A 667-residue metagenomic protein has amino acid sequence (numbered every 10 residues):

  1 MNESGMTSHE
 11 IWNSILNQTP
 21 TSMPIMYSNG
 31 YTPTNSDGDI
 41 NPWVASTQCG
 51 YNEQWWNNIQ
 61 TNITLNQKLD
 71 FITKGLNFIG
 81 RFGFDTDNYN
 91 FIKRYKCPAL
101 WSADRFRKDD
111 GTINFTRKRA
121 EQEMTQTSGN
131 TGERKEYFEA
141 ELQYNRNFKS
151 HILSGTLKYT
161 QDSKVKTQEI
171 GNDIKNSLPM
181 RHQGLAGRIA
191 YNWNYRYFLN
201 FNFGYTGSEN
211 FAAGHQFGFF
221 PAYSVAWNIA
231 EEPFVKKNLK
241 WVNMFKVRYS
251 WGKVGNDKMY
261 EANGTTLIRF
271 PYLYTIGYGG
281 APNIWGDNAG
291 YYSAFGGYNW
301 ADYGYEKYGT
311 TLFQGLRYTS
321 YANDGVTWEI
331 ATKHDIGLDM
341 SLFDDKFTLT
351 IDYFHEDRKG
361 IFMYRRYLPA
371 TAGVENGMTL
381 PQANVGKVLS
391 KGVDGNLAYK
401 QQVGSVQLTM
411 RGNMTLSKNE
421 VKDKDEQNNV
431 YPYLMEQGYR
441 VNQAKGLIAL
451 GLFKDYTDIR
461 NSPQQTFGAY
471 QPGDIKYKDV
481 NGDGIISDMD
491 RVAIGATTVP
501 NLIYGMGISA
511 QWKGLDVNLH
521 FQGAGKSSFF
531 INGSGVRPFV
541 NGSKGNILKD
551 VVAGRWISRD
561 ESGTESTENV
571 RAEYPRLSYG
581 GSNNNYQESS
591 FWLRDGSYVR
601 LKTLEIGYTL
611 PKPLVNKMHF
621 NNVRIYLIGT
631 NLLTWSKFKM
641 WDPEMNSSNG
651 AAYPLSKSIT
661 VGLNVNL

Functional and structural regions predicted by a protein language model:
M1-Y95, R105-Q443, N584, E588-L667: Extracellular/periplasmic, surface-exposed regions of secreted and cell-surface proteins
V44, A524-R624: Extracytoplasmic gating/loop element in the C-terminal half of outer-membrane beta-barrel translocons and assembly
K74, T497-N532: Glycine-rich, aromatic-lined ligand/substrate-binding cores of catalytic and carbohydrate-binding domains
G155-S163, F198-G207, K476-V499: Catalytic-site beta-strand/loop segments enriched in glycine and acidic/polar residues
E261-S293, K400-T498, P538-V540, L548-K549 (+1 more regions): Conserved small-residue
